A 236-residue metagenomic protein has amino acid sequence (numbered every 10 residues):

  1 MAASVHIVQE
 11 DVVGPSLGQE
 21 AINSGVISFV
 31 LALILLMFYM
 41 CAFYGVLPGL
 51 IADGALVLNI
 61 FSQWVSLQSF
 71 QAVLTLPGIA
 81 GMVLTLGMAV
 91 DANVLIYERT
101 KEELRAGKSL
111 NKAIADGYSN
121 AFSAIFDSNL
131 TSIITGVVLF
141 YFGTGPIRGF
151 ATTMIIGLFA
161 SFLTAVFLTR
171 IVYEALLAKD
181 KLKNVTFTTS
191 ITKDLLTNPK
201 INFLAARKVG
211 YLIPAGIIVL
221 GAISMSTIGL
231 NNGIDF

Functional and structural regions predicted by a protein language model:
M1-V13, E20-A21, G25: Extracytoplasmic
Q19-T75, Y141-G145: Interfacial segments of transmembrane alpha-helices in multi-pass membrane proteins
G49-Q71, M82-A89, F150-A165: Small-residue-enriched core segments of transmembrane alpha-helices in multipass membrane transport and channel
S69-V73, T135-T152, S226-I228: Transmembrane helix-loop junctions at the membrane interface of multipass transporters and ion channels
T85-R105, I125, F162-L168: Short helical (or helix-break) motifs at transmembrane helix termini and adjacent helical loops in multi-pass membrane
L104-L130: Helix-loop junctions and hydrophobic alpha-helical segments within the transmembrane domains of large membrane
F167-G221, S226: Interfacial helix-loop-helix hairpins and adjacent transmembrane helices of multi-pass alpha-helical membrane proteins
S224-D235: Aromatic-capped interface at the extracytoplasmic side of an N-terminal signal-anchor transmembrane helix
